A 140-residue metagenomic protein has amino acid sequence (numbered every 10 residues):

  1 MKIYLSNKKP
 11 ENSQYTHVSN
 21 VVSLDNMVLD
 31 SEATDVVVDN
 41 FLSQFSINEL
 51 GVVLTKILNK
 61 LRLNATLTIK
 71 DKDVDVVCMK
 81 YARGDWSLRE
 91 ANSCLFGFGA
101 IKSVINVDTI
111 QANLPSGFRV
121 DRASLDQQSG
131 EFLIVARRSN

Functional and structural regions predicted by a protein language model:
M1-V28, T66-N140: Class I (Rossmann-like) S-adenosyl-L-methionine-dependent methyltransferase catalytic domain, capturing the SAM-binding
L24-V38: A short acidic, Gly/Pro-enriched loop at the edge of an enzyme's catalytic core that lines a small-molecule cofactor
D25-N26, L42, L58: Short basic coil micro-motifs at the edges of alpha-helical modules that engage polyanionic partners
T34-F41, L50-V53: A short beta-strand submotif of the Rossmann-like class I SAM-dependent methyltransferase core that lines
Q44-S46: A short His-aromatic
N48, V53, G84-S87: Hydrophobic alpha-helical segments
G51-T66: A short glycine-rich, Lys/Arg-flanked "PGG" loop and its adjoining helix->strand segment in the class I
